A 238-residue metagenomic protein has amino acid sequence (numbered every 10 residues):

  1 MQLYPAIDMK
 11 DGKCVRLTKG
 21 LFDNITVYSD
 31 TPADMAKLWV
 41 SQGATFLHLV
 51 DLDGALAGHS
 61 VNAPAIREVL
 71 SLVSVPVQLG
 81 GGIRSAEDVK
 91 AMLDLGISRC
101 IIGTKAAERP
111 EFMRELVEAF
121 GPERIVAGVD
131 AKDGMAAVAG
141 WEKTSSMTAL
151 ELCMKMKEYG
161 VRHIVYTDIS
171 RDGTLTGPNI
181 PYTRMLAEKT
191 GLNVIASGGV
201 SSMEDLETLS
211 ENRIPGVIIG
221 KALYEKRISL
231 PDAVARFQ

Functional and structural regions predicted by a protein language model:
Q2-A6, F46, S74-Q78, S98-I101 (+5 more regions): Structural preference for beta-strand elements that scaffold enzyme active sites
L3, G54-L70, R84-K90, T104-V126 (+3 more regions): Active-site-adjacent beta->alpha loops and helix N-cap segments on the catalytic face of soluble alpha/beta enzymes
I7, D51, T104-K105, V129-A131 (+3 more regions): Short secondary-structure boundary segments
D8, W39, L47, M92 (+5 more regions): Conserved, mostly hydrophobic/aromatic
D11-G12, T18-D23, K90-L93, I97-D172: Conserved anion-binding
C14-S60: N-terminal beta-alpha supersecondary unit
Y28-V40, R84-K90, S145-K155, L206: Short, acidic/polar
V73, V77-R99, P181-G216: Catalytic cores of alpha/beta
